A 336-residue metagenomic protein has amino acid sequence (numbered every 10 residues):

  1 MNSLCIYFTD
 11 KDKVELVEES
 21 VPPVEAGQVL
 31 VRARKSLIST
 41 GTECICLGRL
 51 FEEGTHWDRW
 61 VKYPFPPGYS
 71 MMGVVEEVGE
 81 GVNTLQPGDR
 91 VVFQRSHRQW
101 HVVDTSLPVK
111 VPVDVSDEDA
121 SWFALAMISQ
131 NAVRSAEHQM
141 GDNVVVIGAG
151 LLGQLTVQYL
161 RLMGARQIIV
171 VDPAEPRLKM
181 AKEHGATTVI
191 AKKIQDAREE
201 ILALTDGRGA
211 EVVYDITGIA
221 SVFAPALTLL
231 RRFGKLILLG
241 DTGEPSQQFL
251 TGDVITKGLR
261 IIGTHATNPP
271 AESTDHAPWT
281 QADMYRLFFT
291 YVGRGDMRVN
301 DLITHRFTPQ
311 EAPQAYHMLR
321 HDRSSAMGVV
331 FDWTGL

Functional and structural regions predicted by a protein language model:
P22-I38, L50-R95: Glycine-rich beta-strand-centered segment in the early N-terminal region that forms part of a ligand/cofactor-binding
Q94-T105: A structural motif shared across PLP-dependent enzymes of the aminotransferase-like
S116-Q195, E199: Mid-domain Rossmann-like dinucleotide-binding core that forms the NAD(H)/NADP(H) cofactor-binding site
I201-V213: A short acidic, Gly/Pro-enriched loop at the edge of an enzyme's catalytic core that lines a small-molecule cofactor
G207, I237, Q247, L259 (+2 more regions): C-terminal capping/lid region of NAD(P)-dependent oxidoreductase domains
S221-R294, D332-L336: Glycine-rich phosphate-binding loop and adjacent beta-alpha segment of Rossmann(oid) nucleotide-cofactor-binding
